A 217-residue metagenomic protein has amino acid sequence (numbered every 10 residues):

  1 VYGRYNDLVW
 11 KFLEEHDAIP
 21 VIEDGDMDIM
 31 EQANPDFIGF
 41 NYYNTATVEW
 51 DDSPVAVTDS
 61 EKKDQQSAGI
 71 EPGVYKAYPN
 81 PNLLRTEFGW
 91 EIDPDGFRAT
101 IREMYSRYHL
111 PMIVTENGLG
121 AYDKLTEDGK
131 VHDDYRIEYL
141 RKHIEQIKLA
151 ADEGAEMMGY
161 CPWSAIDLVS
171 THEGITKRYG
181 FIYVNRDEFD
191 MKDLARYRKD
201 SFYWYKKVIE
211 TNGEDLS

Functional and structural regions predicted by a protein language model:
V1-S217: Active-site region of glycoside hydrolase catalytic domains
